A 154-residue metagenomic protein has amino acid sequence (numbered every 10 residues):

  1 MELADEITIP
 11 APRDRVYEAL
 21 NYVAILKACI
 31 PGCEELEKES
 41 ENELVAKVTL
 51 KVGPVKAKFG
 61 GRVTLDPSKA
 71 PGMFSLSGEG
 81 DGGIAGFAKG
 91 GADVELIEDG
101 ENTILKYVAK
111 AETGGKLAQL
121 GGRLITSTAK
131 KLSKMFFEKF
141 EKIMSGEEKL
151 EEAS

Functional and structural regions predicted by a protein language model:
M1-K51, K139, S154: Hydrophobic ligand-binding cavity/cleft-lining segments
E2-E6, E43-V45, K58-G60, M73 (+2 more regions): Intrinsic-disorder/low-complexity, polar/charged segments enriched in Ser/Thr/Lys/Arg/Asp/Glu/Gln
D5, E34, G61-P67, G90-E98: Hydrophobic/aromatic beta-strand elements that line small-molecule binding cavities or substrate pockets in beta-rich
P12, E41, A70-P71, D99-N102: Short strand-connecting beta-turns/loops that link adjacent beta-strands
C33-L36, R62, G114-L117: A short, glycine- and basic residue-enriched loop/turn that sits immediately adjacent to a domain's principal
E37-E79, M135: Glycine-rich portal/gate segments that line the openings of hydrophobic small-molecule binding cavities
G80-S127: Beta-strand/loop substructures that line and gate deep hydrophobic ligand-binding cavities in soluble
G114-S154: A conserved amphipathic terminal alpha-helix motif
